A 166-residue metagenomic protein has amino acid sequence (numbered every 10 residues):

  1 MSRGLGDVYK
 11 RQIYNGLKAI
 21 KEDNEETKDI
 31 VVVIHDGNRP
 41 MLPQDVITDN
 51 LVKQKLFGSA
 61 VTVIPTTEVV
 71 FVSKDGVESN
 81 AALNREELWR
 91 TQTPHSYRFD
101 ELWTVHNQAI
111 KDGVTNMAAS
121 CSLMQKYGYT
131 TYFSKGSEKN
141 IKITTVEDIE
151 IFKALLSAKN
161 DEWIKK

Functional and structural regions predicted by a protein language model:
M1-L5, Y9: Single conserved hydrophobic/aromatic residue that forms the stacking wall/gate of nucleotide- or nucleobase-binding
R11-V31: Active-site nucleotide-sugar/metal-binding loop of Leloir-type enzymes
I13-Y14, Q44-I47, V146: Conserved strand-to-helix beginnings and helix N-cap segments that scaffold or border functional pockets
G16, D36, P65, R98 (+1 more regions): Residue-level signal for inorganic ion chemistry
V32-H35, Y132-K135: Short beta-strands and strand-loop turn motifs
M41-S134: Conserved core of the sugar-phosphate nucleotidyltransferase
P65-E68, E138-K139, E147: Glycine-rich beta-alpha junction loops
N140-K166: Hydrophobic helical membrane-anchoring modules
